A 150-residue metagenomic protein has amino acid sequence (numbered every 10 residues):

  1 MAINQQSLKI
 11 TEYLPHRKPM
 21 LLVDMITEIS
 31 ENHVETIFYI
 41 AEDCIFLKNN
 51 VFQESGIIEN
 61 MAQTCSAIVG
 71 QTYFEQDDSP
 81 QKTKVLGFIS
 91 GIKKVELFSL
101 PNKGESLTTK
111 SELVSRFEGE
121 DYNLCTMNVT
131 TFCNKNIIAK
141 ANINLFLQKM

Functional and structural regions predicted by a protein language model:
A2-I3, V69-K110, N142: Hydrophobic beta-strand-centered segment that forms part of the acyl-chain substrate-binding groove
S7-R17, T83: Short aromatic-glycine motifs in intrinsically disordered, low-complexity regions
H16-L22, K103-T108: Short coil-to-beta-strand transition motifs
R17-I57: Catalytic strand-loop segment that frames the active site of acyl-thioester-processing enzymes
L21, Q63-F74: Ordered, amphipathic secondary-structure segments that act as subunit-interaction surfaces in large macromolecular
N50-I68, L86, S90: Compact, glycine-rich, soluble single-domain proteins
A67, Q71, N102-K103, T108-M150: HotDog/MaoC-like acyl-thioester-processing domains
